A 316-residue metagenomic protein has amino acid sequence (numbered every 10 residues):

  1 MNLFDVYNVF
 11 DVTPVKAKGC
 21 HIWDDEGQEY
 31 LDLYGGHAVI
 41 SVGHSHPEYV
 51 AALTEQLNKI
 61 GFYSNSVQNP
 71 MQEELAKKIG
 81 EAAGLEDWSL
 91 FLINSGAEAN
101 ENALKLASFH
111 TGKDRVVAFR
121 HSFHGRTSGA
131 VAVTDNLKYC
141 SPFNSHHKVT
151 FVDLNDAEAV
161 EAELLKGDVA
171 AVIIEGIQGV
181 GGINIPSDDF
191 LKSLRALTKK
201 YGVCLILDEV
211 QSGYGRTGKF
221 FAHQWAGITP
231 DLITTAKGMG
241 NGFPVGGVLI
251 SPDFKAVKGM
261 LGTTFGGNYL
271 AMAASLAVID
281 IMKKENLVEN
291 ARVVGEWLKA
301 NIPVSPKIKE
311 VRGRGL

Functional and structural regions predicted by a protein language model:
M1-L316: Conserved N-terminal phosphate-binding loop of PLP-dependent enzymes in the Aspartate aminotransferase
